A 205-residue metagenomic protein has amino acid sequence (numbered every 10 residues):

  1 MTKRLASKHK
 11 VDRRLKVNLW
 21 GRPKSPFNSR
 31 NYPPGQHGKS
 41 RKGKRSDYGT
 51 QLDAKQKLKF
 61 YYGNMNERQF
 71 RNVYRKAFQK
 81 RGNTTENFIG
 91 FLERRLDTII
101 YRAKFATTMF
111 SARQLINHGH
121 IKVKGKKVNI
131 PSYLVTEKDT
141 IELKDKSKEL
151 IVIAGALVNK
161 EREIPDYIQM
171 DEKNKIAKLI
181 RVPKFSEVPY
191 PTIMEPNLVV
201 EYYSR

Functional and structural regions predicted by a protein language model:
M1-A103, I130-R205: Ferredoxin-like alpha/beta domains used as RNA- or RNAP-binding modules
R102, N117-H118: Short, intrinsically disordered, mixed-charge
A103-M109: A contiguous catalytic/ligand-binding core that recognizes phosphate-bearing ligands
M109, L115-I116, V135: Short, well-ordered loop/turn sites that connect or cap secondary structure elements
Q114, H120, K138-T140: Residue-level marker of beta-strand positions
G119-K122, K127-N129: Glycine- and Gly-Pro-enriched alpha-helical subdomains that act as flexible, kink-prone "lid/hinge" or packing modules
